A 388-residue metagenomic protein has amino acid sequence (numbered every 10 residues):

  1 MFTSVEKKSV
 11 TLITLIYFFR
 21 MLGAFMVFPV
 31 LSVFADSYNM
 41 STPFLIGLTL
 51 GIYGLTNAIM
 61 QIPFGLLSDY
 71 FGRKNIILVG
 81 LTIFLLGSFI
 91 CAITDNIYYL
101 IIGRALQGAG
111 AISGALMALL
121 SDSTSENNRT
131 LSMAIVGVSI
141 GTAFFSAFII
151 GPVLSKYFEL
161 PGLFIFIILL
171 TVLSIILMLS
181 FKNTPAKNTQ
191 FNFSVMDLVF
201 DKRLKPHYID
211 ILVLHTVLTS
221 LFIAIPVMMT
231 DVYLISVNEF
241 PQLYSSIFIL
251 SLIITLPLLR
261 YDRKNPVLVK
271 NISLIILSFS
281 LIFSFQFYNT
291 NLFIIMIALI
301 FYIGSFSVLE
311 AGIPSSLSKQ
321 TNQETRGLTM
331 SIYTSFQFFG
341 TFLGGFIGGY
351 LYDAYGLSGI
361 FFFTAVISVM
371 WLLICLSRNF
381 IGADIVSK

Functional and structural regions predicted by a protein language model:
M1-E6, K182-D210: Juxtamembrane intracellular "pre-TM" segments in multi-pass secondary transporters
I59-D95: Conserved MFS/SLC helix-loop-helix module at the cytosolic interface between two early adjacent transmembrane helices
I62-G72, I254-P266, Y352: Helix-to-loop junctions at the C-terminal end of transmembrane segments in multipass secondary transporters
N75-F89, I168, V269-F283: Structural signature of the two symmetry-related core transmembrane helices
G103-I140: Cytoplasmic helix-loop-helix junction between adjacent transmembrane helices in 12-TM secondary transporters
I112-T124, V308-T321: Intracellular juxtamembrane helix-capping segments at the cytosolic ends of symmetry-related transmembrane helices
I168-K187, I374-R378: C-terminal membrane-cytosol helix-exit motif in multi-pass small-molecule transporters
L268-I313: C-terminal transmembrane helical hairpin of 12-TM major facilitator-type secondary transporters
